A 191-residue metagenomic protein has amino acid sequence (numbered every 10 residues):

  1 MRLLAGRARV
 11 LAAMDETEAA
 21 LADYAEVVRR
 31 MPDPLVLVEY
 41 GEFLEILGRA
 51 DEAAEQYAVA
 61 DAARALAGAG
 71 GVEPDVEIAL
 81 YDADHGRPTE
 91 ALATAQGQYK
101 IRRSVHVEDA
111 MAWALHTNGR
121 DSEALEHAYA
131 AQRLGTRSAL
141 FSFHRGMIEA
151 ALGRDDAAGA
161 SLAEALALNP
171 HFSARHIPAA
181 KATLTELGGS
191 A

Functional and structural regions predicted by a protein language model:
M1-A5, M31-E39, A67-E77, R102-D109 (+2 more regions): Generic helix N-cap/helix-start motif at coil->alpha-helix transitions
M14, L47, H85-G86, N118 (+2 more regions): Structural motif corresponding to the intra-repeat A-B loop/turn of tetratricopeptide repeats
Y24-D33, V59-G70, A95-S104, Y129-S138 (+1 more regions): Solenoid-like repeat scaffolds
V28-V38, E42-A62, R133, A150 (+1 more regions): TPR/TPR-like (Sel1-like) alpha-helical repeat modules
A65-L134: Alpha-helical adaptor scaffolds
